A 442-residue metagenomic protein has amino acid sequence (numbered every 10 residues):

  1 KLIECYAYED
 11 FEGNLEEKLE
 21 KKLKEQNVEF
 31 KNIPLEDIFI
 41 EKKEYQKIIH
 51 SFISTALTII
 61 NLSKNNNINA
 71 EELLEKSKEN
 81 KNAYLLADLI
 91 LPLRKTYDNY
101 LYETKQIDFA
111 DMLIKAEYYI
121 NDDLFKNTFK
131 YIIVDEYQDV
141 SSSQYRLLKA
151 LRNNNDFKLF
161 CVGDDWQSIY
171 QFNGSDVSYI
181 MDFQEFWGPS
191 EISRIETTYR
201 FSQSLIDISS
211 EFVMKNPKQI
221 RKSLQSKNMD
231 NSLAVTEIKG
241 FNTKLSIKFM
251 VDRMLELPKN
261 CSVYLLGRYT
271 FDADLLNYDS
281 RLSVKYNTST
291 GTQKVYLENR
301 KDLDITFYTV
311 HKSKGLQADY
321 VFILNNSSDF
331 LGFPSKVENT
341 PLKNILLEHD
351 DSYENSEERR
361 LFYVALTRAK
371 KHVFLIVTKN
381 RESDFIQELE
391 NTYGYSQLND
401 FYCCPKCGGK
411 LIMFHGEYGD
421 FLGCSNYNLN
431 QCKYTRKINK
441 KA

Functional and structural regions predicted by a protein language model:
K1-I107: A basic/glycine-biased coupling hinge at the interface between accessory DNA-binding modules
E79-Y179, T197, G315: Conserved helicase NTPase motor core
Y145-V235: Conserved RecA-like helicase ATPase core segment that couples NTP binding/hydrolysis to strand translocation
P189-T197, K218-G267, I305: Inter-lobe coupling/hinge region of RecA-like P-loop helicase motors
L255-E357, L361: Core RecA-like ATPase module of SF1/SF2 helicases and allied nucleic-acid translocases
N326-D400, C404: C-terminal accessory regions
C404-C407, C424: Short cysteine-rich clusters marking metal-coordination/redox-active sites
N428-A442: Short metal-binding segments enriched for Cys and/or His
